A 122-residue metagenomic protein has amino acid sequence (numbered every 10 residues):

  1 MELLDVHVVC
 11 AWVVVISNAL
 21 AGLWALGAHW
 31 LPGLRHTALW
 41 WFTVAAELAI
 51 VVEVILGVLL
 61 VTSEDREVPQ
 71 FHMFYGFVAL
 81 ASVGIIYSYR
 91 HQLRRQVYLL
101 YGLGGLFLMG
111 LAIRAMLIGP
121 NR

Functional and structural regions predicted by a protein language model:
M1-A19, P120-R122: Hydrophobic transmembrane alpha-helical segments in integral membrane proteins
M1-V8, G33-W40, G57-V68: Short juxtamembrane and helix-loop transition motifs at transmembrane-helix boundaries in membrane proteins
V9-I16, D65-A79: Structural signature of hydrophobic alpha-helical transmembrane segments
V13-P32: N-terminal signal-anchor/start-transfer transmembrane helix
L34-I50, F71-H72: Loop-to-helix transition at the N-terminal end of transmembrane alpha-helices
A38-A46, R95-G105: Cytoplasmic-side transmembrane-helix entry/capping segments in multi-pass membrane proteins
D65-R66, G84-L100, L117: Membrane-helix boundary connector in multi-pass membrane proteins
G110-R122: Juxtamembrane boundary at the C-terminal end of a transmembrane helix
